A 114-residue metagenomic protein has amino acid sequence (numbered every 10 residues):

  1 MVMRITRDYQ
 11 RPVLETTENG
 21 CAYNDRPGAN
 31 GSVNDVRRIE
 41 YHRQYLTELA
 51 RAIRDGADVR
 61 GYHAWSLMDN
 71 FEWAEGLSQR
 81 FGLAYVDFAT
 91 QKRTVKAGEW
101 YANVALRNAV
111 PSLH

Functional and structural regions predicted by a protein language model:
M1-H114: Non-catalytic scaffold segments within catalytic domains of secreted glycoside hydrolases
